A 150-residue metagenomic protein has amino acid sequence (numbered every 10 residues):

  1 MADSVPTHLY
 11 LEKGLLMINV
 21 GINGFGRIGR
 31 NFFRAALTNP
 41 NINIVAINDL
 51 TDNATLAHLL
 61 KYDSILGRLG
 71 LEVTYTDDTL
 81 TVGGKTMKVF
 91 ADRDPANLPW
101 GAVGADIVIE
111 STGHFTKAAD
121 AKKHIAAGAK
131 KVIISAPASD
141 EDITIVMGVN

Functional and structural regions predicted by a protein language model:
V5-P6, G70: Polar low-complexity intrinsically disordered regions enriched in Ser/Thr and small residues
P6-L16: Short, Lys/Arg-enriched N-terminal segments with co-localized hydrophobic residues within the first ~10-30 amino acids
G14-N150: N-terminal Rossmann-like NAD(P) cofactor-binding subdomain of oxidoreductases, focused on the glycine-rich
